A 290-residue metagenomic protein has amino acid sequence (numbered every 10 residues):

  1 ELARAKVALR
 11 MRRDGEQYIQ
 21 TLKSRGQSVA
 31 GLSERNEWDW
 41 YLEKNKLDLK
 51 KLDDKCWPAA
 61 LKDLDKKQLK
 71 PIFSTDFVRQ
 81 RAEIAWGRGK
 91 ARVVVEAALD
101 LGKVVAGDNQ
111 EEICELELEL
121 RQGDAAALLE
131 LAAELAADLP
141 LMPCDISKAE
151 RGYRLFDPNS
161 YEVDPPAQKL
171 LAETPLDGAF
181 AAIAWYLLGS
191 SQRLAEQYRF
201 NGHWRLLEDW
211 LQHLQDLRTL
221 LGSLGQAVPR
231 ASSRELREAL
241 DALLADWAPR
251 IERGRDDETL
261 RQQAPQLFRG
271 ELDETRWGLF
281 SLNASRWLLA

Functional and structural regions predicted by a protein language model:
E1-A290: Function-determining surface determinants
